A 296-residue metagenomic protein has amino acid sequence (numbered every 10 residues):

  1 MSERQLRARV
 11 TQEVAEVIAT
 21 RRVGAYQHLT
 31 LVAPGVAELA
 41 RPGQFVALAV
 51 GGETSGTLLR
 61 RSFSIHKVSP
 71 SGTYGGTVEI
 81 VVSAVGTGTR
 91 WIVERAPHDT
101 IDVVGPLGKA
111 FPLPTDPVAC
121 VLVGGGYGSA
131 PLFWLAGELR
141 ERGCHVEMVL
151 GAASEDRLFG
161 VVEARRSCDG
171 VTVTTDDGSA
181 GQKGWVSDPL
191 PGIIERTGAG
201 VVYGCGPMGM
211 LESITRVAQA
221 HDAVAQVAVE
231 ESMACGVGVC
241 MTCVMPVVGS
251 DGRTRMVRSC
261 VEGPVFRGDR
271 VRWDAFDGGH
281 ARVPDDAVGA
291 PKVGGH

Functional and structural regions predicted by a protein language model:
S2-P97, A153: Ferredoxin-reductase
A19, K67, V173-T175, V227 (+1 more regions): Structural signal for conserved beta-strand scaffold positions within catalytic alpha/beta enzyme cores
G51-S55, G105-A110, G249: Short, charged beta-turn/beta-strand-edge "cap" motif at the junction between a beta-strand and an adjacent loop
T87-A234: FNR/FR-type flavoprotein reductase catalytic core
P131, M208, E231-V265: Local cysteine-cluster metal-coordination motifs and their immediate loop/turn environment, predominantly Fe-S cluster
W185-P191, V239-V244, D274: Short, surface-exposed amphipathic charged segments that create phosphate/polyanion-binding patches used for binding
P246, V257-H296: Short Fe-S-cluster ligation motifs
